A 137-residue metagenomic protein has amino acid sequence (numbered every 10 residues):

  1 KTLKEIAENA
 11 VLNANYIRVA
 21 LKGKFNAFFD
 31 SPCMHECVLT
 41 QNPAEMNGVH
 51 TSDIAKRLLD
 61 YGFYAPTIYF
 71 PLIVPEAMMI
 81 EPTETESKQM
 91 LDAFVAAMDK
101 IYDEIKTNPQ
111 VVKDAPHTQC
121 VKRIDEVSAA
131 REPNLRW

Functional and structural regions predicted by a protein language model:
T2-W137: Non-catalytic terminal extensions of PLP-dependent enzymes
